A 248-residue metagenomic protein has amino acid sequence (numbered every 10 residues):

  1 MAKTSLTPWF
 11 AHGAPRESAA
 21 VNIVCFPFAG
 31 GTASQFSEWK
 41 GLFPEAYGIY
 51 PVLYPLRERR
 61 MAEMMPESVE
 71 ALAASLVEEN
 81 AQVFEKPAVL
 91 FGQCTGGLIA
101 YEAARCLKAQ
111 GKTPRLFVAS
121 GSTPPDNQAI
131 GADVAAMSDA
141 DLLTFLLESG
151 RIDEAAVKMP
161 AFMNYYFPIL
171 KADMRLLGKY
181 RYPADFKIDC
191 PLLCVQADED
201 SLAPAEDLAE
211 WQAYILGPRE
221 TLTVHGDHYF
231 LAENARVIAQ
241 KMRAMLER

Functional and structural regions predicted by a protein language model:
M1-Q93, L98-R248: Domain-scale detector for complete catalytic domains at protein termini or as standalone homologs
